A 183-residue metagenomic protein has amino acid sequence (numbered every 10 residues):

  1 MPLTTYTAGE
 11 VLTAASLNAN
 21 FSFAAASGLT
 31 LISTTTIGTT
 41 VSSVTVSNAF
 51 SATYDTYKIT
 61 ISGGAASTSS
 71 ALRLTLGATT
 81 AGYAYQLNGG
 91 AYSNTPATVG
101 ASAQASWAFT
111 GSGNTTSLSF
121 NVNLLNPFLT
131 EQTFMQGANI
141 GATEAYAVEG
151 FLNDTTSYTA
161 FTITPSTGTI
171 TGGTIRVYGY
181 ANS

Functional and structural regions predicted by a protein language model:
M1-A15: Surface-exposed receptor/substrate recognition regions of extracellular proteins
A14-L17, S22-S183: Surface-exposed molecular-recognition determinants
